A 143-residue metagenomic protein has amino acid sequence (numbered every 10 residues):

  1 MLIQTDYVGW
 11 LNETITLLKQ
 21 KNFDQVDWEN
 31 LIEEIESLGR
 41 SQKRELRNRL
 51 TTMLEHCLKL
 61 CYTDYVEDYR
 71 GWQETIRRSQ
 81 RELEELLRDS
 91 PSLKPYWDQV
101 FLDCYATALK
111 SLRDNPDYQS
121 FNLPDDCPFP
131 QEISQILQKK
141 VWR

Functional and structural regions predicted by a protein language model:
M1-T51, L58-R143: Surface/interface-facing alpha-helical segments and adjacent flexible terminal/loop regions used for partner/assembly
